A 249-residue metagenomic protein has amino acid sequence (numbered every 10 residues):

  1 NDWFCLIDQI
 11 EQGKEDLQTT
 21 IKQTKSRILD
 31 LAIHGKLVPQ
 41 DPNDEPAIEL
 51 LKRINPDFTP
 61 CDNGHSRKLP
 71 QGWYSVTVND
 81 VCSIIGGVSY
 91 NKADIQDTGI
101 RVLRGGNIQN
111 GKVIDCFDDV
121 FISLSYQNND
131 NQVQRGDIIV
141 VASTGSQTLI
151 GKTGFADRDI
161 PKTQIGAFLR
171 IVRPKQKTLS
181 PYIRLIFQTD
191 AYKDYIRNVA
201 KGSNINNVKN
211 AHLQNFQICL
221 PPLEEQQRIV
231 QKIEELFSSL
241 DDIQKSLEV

Functional and structural regions predicted by a protein language model:
N1-T20, T24-L37, T59-G87, L223 (+2 more regions): Non-catalytic DNA-recognition/assembly elements of restriction-modification systems
I10-T19, Q40, D44, R67-Q71 (+5 more regions): Hydrophobic alpha-helical scaffolding
I21-I28, A47-I54, I233-L236: Short amphipathic alpha-helical coiled-coil/interface segments
L37-D57, C61, I138: Short histidine
C61-G64, N79-K92, G106-I138, R158: Sequence-specific dsDNA recognition surfaces
Y74-V102, T178, L213: Extended boundary segments
S89-Y90, Q109-V120, I138-I165, S180-L185 (+1 more regions): Short, ligand-facing micro-motifs at secondary-structure edges
K162-R170, T178-P181, K201-L220: A short glycine-rich beta-alpha junction/loop motif
